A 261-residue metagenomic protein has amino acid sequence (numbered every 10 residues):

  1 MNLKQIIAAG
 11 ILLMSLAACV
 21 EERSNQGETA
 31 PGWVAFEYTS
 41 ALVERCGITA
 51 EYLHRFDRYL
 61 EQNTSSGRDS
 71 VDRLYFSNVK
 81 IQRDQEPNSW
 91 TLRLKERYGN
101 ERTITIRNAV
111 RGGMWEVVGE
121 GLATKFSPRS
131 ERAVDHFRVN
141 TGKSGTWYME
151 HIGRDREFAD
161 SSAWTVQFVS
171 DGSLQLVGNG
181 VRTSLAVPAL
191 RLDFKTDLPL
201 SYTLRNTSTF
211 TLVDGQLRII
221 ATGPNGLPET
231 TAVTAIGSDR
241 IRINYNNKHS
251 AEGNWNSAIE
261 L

Functional and structural regions predicted by a protein language model:
M1-I7: Bacterial N-terminal signal peptides that target proteins for export
I7-A8, T105: Sequence-pattern detector for short linear motifs and compositional/periodic biases rather than a specific fold
S15-A18: C-terminal motif of bacterial Sec signal peptides marking the signal peptidase cleavage site
E21-L261: Low-complexity, intrinsically disordered segments exposed to solvent
